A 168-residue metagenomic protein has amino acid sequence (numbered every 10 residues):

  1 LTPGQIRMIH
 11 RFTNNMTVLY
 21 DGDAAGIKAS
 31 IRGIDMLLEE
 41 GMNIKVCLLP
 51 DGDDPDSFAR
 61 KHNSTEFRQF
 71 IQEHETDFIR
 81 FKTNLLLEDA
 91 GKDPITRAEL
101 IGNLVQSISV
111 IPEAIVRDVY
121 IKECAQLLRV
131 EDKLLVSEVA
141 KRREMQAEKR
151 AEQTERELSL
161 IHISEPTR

Functional and structural regions predicted by a protein language model:
L1-M16, Y20-L160, S164, R168: A charged alpha-helical hairpin associated with nucleic-acid processing machineries
